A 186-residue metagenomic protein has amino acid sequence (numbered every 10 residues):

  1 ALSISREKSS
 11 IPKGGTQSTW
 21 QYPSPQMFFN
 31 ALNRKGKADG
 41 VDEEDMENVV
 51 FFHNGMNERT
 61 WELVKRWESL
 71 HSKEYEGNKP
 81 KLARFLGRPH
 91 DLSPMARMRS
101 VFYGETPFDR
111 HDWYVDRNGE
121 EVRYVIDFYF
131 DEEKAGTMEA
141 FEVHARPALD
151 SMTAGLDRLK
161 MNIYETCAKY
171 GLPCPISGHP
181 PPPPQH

Functional and structural regions predicted by a protein language model:
A1-H186: Intrinsically disordered, low-complexity linkers and terminal regions that flank or interleave Cys/His-based
